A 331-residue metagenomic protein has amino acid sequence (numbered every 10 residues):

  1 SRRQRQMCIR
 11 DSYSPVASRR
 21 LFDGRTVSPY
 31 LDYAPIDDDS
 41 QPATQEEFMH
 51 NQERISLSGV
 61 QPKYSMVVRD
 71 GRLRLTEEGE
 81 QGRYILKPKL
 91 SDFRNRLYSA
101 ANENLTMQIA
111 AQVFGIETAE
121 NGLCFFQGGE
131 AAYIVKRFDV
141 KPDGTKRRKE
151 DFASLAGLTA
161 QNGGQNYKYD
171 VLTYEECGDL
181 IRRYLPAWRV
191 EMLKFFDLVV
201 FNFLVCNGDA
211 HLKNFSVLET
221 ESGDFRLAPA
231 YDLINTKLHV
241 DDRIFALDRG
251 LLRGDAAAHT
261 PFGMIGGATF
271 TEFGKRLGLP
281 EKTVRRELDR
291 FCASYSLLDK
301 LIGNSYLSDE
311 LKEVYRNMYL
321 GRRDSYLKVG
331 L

Functional and structural regions predicted by a protein language model:
S1, Q6, R10-L212, S216-L331: Anionic ligand-binding catalytic core segments
